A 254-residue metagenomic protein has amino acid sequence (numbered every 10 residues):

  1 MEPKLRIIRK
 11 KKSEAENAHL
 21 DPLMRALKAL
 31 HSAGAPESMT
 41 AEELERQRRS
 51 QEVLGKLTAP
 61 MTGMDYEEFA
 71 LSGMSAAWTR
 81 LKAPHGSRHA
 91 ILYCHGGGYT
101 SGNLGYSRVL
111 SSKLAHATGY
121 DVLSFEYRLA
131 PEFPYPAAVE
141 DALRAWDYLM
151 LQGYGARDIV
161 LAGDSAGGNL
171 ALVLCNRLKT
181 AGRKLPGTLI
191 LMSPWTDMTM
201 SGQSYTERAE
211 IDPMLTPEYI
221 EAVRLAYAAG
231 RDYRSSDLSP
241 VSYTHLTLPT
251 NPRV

Functional and structural regions predicted by a protein language model:
M1-P84: A glycine/proline-hinged amphipathic helix-loop "lid/cap" segment that gates access to hydrophobic ligand pockets
I7-I8, P194, P252-R253: Internal hydrophobic scaffold segments of catalytic domains
G34, D65-L246: Alpha/beta-hydrolase superfamily serine-hydrolase fold, recognizing
E43-E45, E221, T250: Short alpha-helical segments used as structural interaction elements across diverse proteins
H245-V254: Single conserved hydrophobic/aromatic residue that forms the stacking wall/gate of nucleotide- or nucleobase-binding
